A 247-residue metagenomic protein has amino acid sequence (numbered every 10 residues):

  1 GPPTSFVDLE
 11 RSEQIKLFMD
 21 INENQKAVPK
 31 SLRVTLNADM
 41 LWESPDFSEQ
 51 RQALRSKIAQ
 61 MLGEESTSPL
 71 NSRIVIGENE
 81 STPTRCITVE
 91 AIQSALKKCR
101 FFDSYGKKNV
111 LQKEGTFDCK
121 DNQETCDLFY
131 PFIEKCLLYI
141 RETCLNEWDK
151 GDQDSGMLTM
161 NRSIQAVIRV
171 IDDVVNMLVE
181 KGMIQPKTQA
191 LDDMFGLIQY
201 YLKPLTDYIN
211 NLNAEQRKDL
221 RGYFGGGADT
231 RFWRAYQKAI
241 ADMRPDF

Functional and structural regions predicted by a protein language model:
G1-F247: Accessory terminal alpha-helical modules
